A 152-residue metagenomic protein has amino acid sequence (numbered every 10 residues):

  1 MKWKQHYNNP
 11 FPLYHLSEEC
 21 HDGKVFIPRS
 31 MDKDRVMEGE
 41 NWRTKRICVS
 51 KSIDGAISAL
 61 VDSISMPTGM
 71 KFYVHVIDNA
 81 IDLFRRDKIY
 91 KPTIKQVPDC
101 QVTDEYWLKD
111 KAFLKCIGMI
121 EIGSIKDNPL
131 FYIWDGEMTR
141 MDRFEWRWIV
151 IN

Functional and structural regions predicted by a protein language model:
K2-F11, C20-H21, S30, E38-I47 (+1 more regions): Conserved NAD+-utilizing ADP-ribose enzyme module
H15: Histidine-centered active-site/metal-ligand motif
